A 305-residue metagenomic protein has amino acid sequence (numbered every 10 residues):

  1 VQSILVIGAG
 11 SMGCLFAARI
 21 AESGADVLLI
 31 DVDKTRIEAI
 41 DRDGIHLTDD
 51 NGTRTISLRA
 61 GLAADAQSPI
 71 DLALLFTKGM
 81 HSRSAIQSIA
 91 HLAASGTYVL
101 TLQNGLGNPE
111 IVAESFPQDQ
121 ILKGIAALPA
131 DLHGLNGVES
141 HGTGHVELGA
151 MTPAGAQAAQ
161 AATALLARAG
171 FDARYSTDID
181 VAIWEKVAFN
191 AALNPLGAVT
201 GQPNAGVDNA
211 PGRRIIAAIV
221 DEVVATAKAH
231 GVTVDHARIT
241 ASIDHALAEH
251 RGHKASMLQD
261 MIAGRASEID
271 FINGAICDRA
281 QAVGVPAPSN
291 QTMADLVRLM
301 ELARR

Functional and structural regions predicted by a protein language model:
V1-G52: NAD(P)+-binding Rossmann beta1-loop-alpha1 motif at the extreme N-terminus of oxidoreductases
Q2-S3, D71, G144: Nucleotide donor/acceptor-binding cores
I30, R54-E139: Rossmann-like NAD(P)(H) cofactor-binding subdomain of soluble oxidoreductases
I45-A60, N190: N-terminal glycine-rich dinucleotide-binding loop that anchors FAD/FMN and/or NAD(P) in oxidoreductases
H91-L92, S115-L122, L135-K186, A198-H236 (+1 more regions): Internal alpha-helical scaffold of NAD(P)-dependent oxidoreductase catalytic cores
A217-R305: NAD(P)-dependent Rossmann-like dehydrogenase/reductase catalytic/cofactor-binding core
